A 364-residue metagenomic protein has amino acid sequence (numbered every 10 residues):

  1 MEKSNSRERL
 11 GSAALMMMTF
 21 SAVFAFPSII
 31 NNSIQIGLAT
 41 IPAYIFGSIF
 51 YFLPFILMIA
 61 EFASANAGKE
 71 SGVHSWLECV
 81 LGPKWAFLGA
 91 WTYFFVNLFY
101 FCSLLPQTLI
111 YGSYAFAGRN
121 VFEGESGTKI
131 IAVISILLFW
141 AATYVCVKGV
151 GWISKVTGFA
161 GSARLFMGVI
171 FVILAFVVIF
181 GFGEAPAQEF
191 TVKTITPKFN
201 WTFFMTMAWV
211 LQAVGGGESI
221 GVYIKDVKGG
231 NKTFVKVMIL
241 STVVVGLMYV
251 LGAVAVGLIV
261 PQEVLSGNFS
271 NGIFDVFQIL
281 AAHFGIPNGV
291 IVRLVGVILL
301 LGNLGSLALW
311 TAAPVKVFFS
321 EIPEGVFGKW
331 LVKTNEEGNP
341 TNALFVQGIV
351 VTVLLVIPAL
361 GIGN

Functional and structural regions predicted by a protein language model:
M1-P42, F46, Y51-A60, N66-G68: Membrane-interface "cap" regions at the ends of multi-pass membrane proteins
K3-N5, Q35, S64, L88 (+2 more regions): Membrane-water interface regions at transmembrane-helix termini and the short interhelical loops of multi-pass membrane
R7-T19, P42, G82-V96, I134-I136 (+5 more regions): Select transmembrane alpha-helical segments in multipass membrane proteins
A14-F20, A117-G149, L165-I173, V210-G215 (+1 more regions): Transmembrane alpha-helical segments of multi-pass small-molecule transport proteins
N31-S33, E61-A63, H74-C79, T143-Y144 (+3 more regions): Helix-loop junctions at the membrane interface of multi-pass solute transporters
L57-E61, K69-S135, Y144-V147, N303-V317: Hydrophobic transmembrane alpha-helices that form the core helical bundles of multi-pass secondary transporters
S75-E78, G82, V243-L307, F327-N364: TM-loop-TM module centered on a large, flexible mid-protein loop between adjacent transmembrane helices in multi-pass
S126-K129, G158-R293: Helix-loop-helix junctions that connect adjacent transmembrane segments in multi-pass membrane transporters
